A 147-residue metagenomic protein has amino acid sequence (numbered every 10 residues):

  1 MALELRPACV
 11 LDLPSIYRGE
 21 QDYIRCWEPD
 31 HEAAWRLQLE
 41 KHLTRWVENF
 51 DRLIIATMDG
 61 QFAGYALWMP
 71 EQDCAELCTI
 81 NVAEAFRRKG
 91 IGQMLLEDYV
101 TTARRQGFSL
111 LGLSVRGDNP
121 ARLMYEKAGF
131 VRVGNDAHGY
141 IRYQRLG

Functional and structural regions predicted by a protein language model:
A2-R18, G134: A short beta-loop-alpha structural element at the N-terminal edge of CoA-dependent acyl/N-acetyltransferase catalytic
R18-L43: Conserved GNAT-fold acetyl-CoA-binding loop/helix
L43-I55, G64, E76: A short helix-loop-beta-strand connector motif used in the catalytic cores of GNAT acetyltransferases and, in some
M58-G64, P120: Glycine-rich acetyl-CoA-binding "A-motif" of GNAT/NAT acetyltransferases
M69-C78, R87, G139: A conserved beta-turn-beta hairpin within the catalytic core of GNAT-like acetyltransferases that forms part
V82, R88-T101, E126-K127: Conserved acetyl-CoA-binding loop-helix of GNAT-fold acetyltransferases
A103-S114: Conserved GNAT acetyl-CoA-binding A-motif
L113-R122, H138-I141: Conserved beta-strand-loop-alpha-helix junction that forms the acyl-donor binding cleft
